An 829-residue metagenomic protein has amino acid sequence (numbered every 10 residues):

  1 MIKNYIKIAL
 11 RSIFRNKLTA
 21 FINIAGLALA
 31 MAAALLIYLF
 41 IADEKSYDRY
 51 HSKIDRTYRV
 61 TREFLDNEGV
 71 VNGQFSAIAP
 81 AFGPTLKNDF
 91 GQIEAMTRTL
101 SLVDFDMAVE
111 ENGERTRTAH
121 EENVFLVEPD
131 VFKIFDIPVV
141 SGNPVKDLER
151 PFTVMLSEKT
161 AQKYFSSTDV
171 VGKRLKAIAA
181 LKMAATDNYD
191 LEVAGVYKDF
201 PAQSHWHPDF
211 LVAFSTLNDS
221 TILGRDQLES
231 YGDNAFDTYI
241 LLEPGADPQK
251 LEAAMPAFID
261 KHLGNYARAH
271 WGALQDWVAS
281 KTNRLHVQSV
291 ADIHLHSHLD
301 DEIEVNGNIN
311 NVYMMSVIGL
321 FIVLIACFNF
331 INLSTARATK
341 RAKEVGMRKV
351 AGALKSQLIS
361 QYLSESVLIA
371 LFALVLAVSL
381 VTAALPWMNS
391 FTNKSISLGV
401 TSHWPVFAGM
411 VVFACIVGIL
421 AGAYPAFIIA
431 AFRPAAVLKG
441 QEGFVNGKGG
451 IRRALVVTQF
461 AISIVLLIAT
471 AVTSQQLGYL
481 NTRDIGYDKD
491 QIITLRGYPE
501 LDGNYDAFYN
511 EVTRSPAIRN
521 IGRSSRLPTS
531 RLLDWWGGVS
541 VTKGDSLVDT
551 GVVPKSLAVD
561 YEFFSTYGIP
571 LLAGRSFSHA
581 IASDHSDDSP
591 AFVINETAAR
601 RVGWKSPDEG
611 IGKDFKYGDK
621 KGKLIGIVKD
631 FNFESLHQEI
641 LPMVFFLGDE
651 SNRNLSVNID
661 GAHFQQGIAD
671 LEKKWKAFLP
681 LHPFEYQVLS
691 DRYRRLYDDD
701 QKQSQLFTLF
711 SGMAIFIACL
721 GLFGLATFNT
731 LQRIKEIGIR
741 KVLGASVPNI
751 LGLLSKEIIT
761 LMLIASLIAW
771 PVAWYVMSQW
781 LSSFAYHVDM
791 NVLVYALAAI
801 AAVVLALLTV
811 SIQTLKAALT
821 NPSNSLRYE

Functional and structural regions predicted by a protein language model:
M1-I24, D301-E304, S334-L371, T382-D502 (+2 more regions): Alpha-helical transmembrane segments of integral membrane proteins
K3-R11, R15, H51, D260-G319 (+10 more regions): Membrane-helix entry/capping segments
R15-A42, G307-K343, L371, I451-Q476 (+3 more regions): Hydrophobic alpha-helical transmembrane segments of multi-pass inner-membrane transport and secretion
N16, A326-L368, G721-I759, Q813 (+1 more regions): Interfacial "coupling" helices/loops that link adjacent transmembrane helices in transporter permeases
A32, L36, H286, V367-P434 (+2 more regions): Small-residue-rich transmembrane alpha-helices
L39-L65, P138, Y189, S204-W206 (+7 more regions): Membrane-proximal juxtamembrane linkers immediately C-terminal to transmembrane helices
E44, Y58-N123, D130, Q162-S167 (+4 more regions): Hydrophobic, regular-secondary-structure patches
E128-V140, V154-G307, A507-D699: Mid-to-C-terminal secondary-structure elements that act as membrane-proximal/extracytoplasmic interface segments
